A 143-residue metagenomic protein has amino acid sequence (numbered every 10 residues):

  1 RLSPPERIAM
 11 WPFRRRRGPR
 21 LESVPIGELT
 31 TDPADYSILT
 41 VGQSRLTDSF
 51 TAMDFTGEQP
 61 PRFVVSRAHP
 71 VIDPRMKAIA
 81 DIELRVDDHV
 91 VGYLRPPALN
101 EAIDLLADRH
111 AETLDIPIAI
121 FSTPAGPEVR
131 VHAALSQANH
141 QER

Functional and structural regions predicted by a protein language model:
L2-R143: Conserved active-site motif detector
